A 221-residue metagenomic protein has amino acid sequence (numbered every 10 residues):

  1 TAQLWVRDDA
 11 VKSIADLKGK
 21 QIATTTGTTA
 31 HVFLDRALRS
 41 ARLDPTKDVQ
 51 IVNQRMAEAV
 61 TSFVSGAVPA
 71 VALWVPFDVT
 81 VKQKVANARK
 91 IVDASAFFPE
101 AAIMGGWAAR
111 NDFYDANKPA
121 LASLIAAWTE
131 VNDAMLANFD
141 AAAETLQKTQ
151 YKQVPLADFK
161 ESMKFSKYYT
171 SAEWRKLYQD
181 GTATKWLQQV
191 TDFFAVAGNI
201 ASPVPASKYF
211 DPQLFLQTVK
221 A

Functional and structural regions predicted by a protein language model:
T1, P155-E161, Q213-A221: Amphipathic, soluble alpha/beta structural segments
T1-R55, A59-S62, P69-V75, K90-I91 (+1 more regions): Short, glycine-/small- and polar/acidic-enriched structural segments that line small-molecule recognition paths
L4, L17, L34, F63 (+4 more regions): Residue-level signal for nonpolar/aromatic packing positions in well-ordered secondary structure
R39, D44-T46, K152-V154, I200-A201: Short coil/loop linkers at secondary-structure junctions
A57-K152: Pocket-lining segment of extracytoplasmic ligand-binding domains
D115-N199: Secondary-structure end/capping motifs
L187-A221: Conserved C-terminal helix/tail region of periplasmic/extracytoplasmic solute-binding proteins
